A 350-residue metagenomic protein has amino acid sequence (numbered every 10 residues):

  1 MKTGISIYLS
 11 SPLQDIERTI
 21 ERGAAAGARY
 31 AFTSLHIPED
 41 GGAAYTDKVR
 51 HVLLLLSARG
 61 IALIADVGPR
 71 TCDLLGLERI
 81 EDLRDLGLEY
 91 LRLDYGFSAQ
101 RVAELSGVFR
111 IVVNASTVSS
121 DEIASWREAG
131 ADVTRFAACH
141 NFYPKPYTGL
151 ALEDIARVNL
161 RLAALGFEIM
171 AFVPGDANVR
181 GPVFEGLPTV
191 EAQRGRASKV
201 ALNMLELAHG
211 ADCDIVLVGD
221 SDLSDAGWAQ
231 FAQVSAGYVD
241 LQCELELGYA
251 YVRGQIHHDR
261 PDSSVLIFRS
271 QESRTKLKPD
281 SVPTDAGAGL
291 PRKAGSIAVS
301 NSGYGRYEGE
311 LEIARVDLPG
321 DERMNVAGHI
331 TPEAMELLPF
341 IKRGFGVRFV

Functional and structural regions predicted by a protein language model:
M1, Q100-R110, S235-Y249: Generic structural signal for short, solvent-exposed loop/turn connectors between secondary structure elements
M1-K2, V350: Short, Lys/Arg-enriched, disordered terminal segments
T3-R135: Active-site beta->alpha loop and helix N-cap motifs at the rims of alpha/beta catalytic domains
S6-L13, A24-G27, G76-G87, S106-S119 (+4 more regions): Short secondary-structure transition/capping segments
I37, G60, G227-F231, K342-R343 (+1 more regions): Intrinsically disordered, low-complexity serine/threonine-rich segments
A65-D82, S98-A103, L150-R157, L207-V218 (+1 more regions): Electropositive, surface-exposed helix/loop patches at the edges of structured domains that serve as adaptable
N114-L247: Catalytic alpha/beta core domains of metabolic enzymes, predominantly
E246-V350: C-terminal functional modules
